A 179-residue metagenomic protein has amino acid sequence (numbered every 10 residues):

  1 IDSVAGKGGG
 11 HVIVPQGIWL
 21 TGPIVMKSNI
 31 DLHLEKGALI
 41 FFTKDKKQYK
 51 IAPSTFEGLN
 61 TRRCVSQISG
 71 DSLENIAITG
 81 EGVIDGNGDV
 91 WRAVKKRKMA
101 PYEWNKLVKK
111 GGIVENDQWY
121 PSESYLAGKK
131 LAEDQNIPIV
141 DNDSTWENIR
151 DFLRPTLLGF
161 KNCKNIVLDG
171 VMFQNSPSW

Functional and structural regions predicted by a protein language model:
I1-W179: Extracellular/periplasmic carbohydrate-active domains that bind, remodel, or depolymerize complex polysaccharides
